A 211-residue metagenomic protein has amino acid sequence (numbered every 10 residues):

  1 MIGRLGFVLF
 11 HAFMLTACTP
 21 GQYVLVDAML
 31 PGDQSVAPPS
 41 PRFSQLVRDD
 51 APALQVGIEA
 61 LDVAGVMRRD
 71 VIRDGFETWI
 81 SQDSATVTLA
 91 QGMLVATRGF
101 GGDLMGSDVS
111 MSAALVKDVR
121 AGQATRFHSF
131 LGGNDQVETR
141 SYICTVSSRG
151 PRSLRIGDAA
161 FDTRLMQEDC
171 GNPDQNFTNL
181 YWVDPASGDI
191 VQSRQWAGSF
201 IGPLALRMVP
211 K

Functional and structural regions predicted by a protein language model:
M1-L9: Bacterial N-terminal signal peptides that target proteins for export
L15-A17: C-terminal motif of bacterial Sec signal peptides marking the signal peptidase cleavage site
T19-G106, D118-K211: Acidic, serine/threonine-rich low-complexity disordered tracts
